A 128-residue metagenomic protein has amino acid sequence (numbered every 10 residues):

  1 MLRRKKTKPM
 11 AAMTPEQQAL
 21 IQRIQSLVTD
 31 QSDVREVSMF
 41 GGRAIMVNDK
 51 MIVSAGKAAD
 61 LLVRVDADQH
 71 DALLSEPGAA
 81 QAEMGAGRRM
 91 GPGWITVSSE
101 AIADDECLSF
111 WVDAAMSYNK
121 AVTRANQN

Functional and structural regions predicted by a protein language model:
M1-N128: Charge-dense, helix-prone N-terminal extensions
